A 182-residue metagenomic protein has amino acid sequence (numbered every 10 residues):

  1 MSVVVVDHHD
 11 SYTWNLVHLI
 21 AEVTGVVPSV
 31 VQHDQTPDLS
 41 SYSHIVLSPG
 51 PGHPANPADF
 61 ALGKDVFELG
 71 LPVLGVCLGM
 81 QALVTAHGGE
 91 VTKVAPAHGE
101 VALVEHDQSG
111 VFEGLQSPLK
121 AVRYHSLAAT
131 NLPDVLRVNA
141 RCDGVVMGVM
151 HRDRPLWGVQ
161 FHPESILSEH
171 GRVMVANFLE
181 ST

Functional and structural regions predicted by a protein language model:
M1-E68, L78, E169-H170, A176-T182: N-terminal beta1-alpha1 cap of cysteine-dependent amidohydrolase-like domains
S2, V27, S43, P72-L74 (+3 more regions): Structural signature of beta-strand start/N-cap positions in the alpha/beta core of ABC transporter nucleotide-binding
G25-H33, P54-P57, A102-H106, A121 (+1 more regions): Short gly/ser/thr-rich secondary-structure transition/capping motifs
Y42-G114, V175: Cysteine-nucleophile active-site neighborhood
P54, L127-T130, I166-L167: Active-site environment of divalent metal-dependent phosphoester hydrolases
C77, H125, H162: Histidine-centered divalent metal-coordination motifs
Q108-D153: Catalytic beta-strand/loop cores that center a nucleophilic Ser/Cys/Thr and support acyl-enzyme chemistry
R141-T182: A glycine-centered loop/beta-turn motif at secondary-structure junctions
